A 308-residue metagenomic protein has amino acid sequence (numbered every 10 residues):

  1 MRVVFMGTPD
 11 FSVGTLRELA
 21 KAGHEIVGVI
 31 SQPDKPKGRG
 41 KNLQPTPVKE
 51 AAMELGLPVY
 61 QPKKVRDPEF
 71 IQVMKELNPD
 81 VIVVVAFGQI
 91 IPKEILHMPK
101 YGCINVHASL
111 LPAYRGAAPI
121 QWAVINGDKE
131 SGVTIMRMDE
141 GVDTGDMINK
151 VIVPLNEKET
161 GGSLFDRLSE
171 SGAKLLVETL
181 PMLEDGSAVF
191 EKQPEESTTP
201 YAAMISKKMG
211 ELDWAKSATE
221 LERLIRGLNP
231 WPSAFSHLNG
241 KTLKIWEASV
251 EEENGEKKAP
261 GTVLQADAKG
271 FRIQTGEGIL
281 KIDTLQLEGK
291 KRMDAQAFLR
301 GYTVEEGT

Functional and structural regions predicted by a protein language model:
M1-R39: N-terminal Rossmann-like dinucleotide-binding module
M1-V4, P79-I82, G210: Short active-site oxyanion
T8-F11, K64-R66, F87-I90: Short beta->alpha connector loops
V13, R17-K21, Q72-K75, K93 (+1 more regions): Amphipathic, non-transmembrane alpha-helical secondary structure
A22-E25, Q32, V81-Y201, S206: Donor/substrate-binding cores of folate-linked one-carbon enzymes
P36-N78: N-terminal glycine-/serine-/threonine-rich beta1-alpha1-beta2 phosphate-ribose binding loop of Rossmann-like
A203-K216: Acyl-group handling in specialized metabolite and lipid biosynthesis
A215-T308: An anion-binding loop in the catalytic cleft
